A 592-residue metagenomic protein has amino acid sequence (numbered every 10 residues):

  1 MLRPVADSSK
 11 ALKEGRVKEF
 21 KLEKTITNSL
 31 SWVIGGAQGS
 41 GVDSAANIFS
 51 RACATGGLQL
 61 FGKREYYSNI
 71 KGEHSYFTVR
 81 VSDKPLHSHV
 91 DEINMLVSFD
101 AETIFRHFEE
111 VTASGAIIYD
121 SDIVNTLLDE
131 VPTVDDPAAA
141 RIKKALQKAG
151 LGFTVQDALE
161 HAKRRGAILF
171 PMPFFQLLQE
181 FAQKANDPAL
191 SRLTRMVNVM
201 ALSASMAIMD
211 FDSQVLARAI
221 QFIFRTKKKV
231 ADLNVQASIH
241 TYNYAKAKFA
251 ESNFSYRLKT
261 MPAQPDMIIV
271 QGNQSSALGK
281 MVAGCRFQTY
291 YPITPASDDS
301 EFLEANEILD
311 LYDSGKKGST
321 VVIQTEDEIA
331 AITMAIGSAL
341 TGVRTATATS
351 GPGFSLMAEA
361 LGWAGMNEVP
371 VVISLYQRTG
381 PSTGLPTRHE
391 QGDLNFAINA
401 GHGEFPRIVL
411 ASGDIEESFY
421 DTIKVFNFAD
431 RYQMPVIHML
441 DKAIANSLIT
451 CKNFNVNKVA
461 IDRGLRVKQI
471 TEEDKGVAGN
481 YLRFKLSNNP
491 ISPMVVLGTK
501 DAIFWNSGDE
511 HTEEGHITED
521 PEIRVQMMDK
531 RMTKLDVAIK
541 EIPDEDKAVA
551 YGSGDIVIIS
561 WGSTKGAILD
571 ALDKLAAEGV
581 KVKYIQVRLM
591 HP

Functional and structural regions predicted by a protein language model:
L2-S276, M281-A283, F287-T289: Active-site cofactor/cluster-binding pocket
E19, S29-A113, F287, T294-N399 (+2 more regions): Thiamine diphosphate
S29, F224, A250-P265, K280-C285 (+6 more regions): Gly-rich Lys/Arg/Thr-decorated short loops/hinges at beta-loop-alpha junctions or inter-strand turns that position
Y66-Y67, L258-M261, P295-D298, E326 (+4 more regions): A glycine-rich phosphate-binding loop feature that marks nucleotide/adenosyl-phosphate handling sites
S98, I118-D120, F170-P173, T349 (+3 more regions): Short beta-strand segments
A162-P171, R388-I437, D441, I461-K475: Conserved thiamine diphosphate
I269-V270, A283, D421, F426-P592: Flexible, low-complexity linker and terminal segments
